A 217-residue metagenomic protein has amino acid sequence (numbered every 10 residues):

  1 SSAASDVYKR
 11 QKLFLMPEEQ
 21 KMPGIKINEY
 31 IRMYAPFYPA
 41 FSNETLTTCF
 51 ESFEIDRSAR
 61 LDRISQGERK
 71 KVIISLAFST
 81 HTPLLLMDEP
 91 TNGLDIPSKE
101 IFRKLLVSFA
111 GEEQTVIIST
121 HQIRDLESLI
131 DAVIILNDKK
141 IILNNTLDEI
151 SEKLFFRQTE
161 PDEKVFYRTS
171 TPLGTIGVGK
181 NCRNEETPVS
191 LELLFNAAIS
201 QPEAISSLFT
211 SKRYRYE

Functional and structural regions predicted by a protein language model:
S1-Y8: Short, small-residue-biased leader/transition segments that mark boundaries at the very start of proteins
L15-V72: ABC-family P-loop ATPase nucleotide-binding domains
L85-E89: Catalytic Walker B motif of ABC-type/P-loop ATPase nucleotide-binding domains
T91-D95: Short loop immediately C-terminal to the Walker-B catalytic DE motif in ABC-type ATPase nucleotide-binding domains
K99-E112: Helical segment within the ABC ATPase nucleotide-binding domain
D148-E217: ABC ATPase nucleotide-binding domains
